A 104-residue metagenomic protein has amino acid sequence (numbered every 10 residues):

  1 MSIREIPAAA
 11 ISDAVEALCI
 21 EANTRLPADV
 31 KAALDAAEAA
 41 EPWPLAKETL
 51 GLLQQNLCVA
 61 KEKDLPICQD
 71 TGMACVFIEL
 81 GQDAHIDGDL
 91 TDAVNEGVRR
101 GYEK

Functional and structural regions predicted by a protein language model:
M1-K104: Non-transmembrane, aqueous-exposed alpha-helical and coiled segments at domain scale
